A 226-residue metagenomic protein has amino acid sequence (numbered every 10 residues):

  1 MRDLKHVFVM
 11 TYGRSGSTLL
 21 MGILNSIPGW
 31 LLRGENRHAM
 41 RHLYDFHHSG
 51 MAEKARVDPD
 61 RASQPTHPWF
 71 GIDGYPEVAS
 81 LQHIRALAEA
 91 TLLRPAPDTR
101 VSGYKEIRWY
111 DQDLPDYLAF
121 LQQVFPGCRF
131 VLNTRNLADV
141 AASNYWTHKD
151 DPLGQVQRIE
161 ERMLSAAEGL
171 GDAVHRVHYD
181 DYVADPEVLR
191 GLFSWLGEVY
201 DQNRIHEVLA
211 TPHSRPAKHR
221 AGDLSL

Functional and structural regions predicted by a protein language model:
M1, A90-A96: Short boundary motifs at domain starts and secondary-structure transition points
M1-L87, Q202-R204, V208-L226: PAPS-dependent sulfotransferase catalytic core
D45, G50-D58, P95-Q202: PAPS-dependent sulfotransferase catalytic domain
S80-L92, S165, G169: Catalytic alpha-helical scaffold of carbohydrate-active enzymes acting on polysaccharides/glycoconjugates
